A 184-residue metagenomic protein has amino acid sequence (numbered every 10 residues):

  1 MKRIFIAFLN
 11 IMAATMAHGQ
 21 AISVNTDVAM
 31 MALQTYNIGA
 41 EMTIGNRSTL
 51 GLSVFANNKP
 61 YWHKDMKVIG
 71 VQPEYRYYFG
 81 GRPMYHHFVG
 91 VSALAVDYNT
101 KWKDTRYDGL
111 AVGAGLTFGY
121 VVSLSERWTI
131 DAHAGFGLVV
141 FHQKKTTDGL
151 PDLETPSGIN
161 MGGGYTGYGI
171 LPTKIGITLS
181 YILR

Functional and structural regions predicted by a protein language model:
M1-I22, L179, L183: Bacterial Sec-dependent N-terminal signal peptides
G19-V28, V89: Transmembrane beta-strand segments of Gram-negative outer membrane beta-barrel proteins
A21, L33, V68, A111-G113 (+1 more regions): Membrane-spanning beta-strands of outer-membrane beta-barrel proteins
A21-S23, T100-K103, S157-G164: Extracytoplasmic loops and strand-loop junctions of Gram-negative outer membrane beta-barrel proteins
M31-L33, N57-K59, L94-Y98, G137-Q143 (+1 more regions): Structural signature of outer-membrane beta-barrel domains
M42-A132, Y181: Gram-negative (and chloroplast) outer-membrane scaffold detector with strong preference for beta-barrel transmembrane
T146-M161: Solvent-exposed loop segments that connect transmembrane elements
G169-R184: Outer-membrane beta-barrel "beta-signal"
